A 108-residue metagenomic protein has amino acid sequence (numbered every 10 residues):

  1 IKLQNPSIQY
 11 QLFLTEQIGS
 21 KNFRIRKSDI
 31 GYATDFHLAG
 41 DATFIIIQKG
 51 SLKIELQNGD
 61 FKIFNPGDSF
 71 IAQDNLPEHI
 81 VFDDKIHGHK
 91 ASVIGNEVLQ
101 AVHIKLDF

Functional and structural regions predicted by a protein language model:
I1-F36, A42, V98-A101, D107: A short glycine-rich, His/Asp/Glu-containing loop-to-beta-strand
D29-G31, G50, L76, D84-G88: Short acidic (Asp/Glu) patches
H37-I54: Short, conserved beta-strand element in jelly-roll/cupin
L38-A39, N58, P66, D84: Short glycine/proline-enriched turns and hinge-like loops at secondary-structure junctions
L52, D60, E97-V98: Short acidic/polar mixed-charge low-complexity motifs
L56-H79: Short acidic-glycine-tyrosine-enriched beta hairpin
I71, D84-F108: A short hydrophobic beta-strand segment most commonly corresponding to one strand of the jelly-roll/cupin
